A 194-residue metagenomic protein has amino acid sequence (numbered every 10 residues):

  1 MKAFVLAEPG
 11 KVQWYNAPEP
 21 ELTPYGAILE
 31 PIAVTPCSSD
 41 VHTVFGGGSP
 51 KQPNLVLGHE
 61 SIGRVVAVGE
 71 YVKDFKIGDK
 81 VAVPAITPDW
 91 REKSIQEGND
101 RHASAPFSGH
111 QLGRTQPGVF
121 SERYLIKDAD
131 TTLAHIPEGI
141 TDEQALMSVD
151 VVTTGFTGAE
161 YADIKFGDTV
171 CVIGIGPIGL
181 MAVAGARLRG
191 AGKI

Functional and structural regions predicted by a protein language model:
A3, A17, D40, G63-V65 (+5 more regions): Buried hydrophobic positions in well-ordered alpha/beta secondary-structure cores of metabolic enzymes
F4-V12: Extracellular beta-rich ligand/substrate-recognition surface
P18-E19, Q52-G58, Q111-P117, Y124: Short Gly/Pro-enriched turn/cap motifs at secondary-structure boundaries
P20-V34, G47-Q96, P137-G139: Glycine-rich beta-strand-centered segment in the early N-terminal region that forms part of a ligand/cofactor-binding
C37, P84-A134, E138: Cysteine-cluster motifs in flexible loop/terminal segments that predominantly coordinate metals
S39-F45: Cytochrome P450 core scaffold surrounding the K-helix E-X-X-R motif and the conserved "meander" helix-loop region
H42, H59, T157: Histidine-centered active-site/metal-ligand motif
V81, E138-I194: Mid-domain Rossmann-like dinucleotide-binding core that forms the NAD(H)/NADP(H) cofactor-binding site
